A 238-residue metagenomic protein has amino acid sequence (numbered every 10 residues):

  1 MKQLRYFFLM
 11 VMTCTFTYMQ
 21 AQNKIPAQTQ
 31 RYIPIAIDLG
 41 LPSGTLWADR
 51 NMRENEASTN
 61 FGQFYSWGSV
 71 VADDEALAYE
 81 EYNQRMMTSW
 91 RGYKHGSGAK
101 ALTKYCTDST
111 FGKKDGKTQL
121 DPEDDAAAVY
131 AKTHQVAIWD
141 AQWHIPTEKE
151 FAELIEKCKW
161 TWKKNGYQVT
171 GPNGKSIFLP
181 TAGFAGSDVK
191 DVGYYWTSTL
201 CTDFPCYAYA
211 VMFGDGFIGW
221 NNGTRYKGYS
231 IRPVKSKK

Functional and structural regions predicted by a protein language model:
M1-K24: Bacterial Sec-dependent N-terminal signal peptides
C14-Y18, Q30, S89, G171: N-terminal compositionally biased, intrinsically disordered segments and leader/signal-like regions
P26, R31-E75, S97, S109 (+2 more regions): C-terminal, surface-exposed recognition/capping segments
E81-G112: Flexible glycine-rich, low-complexity coil/linker segments exposed to the extracellular/periplasmic environment
